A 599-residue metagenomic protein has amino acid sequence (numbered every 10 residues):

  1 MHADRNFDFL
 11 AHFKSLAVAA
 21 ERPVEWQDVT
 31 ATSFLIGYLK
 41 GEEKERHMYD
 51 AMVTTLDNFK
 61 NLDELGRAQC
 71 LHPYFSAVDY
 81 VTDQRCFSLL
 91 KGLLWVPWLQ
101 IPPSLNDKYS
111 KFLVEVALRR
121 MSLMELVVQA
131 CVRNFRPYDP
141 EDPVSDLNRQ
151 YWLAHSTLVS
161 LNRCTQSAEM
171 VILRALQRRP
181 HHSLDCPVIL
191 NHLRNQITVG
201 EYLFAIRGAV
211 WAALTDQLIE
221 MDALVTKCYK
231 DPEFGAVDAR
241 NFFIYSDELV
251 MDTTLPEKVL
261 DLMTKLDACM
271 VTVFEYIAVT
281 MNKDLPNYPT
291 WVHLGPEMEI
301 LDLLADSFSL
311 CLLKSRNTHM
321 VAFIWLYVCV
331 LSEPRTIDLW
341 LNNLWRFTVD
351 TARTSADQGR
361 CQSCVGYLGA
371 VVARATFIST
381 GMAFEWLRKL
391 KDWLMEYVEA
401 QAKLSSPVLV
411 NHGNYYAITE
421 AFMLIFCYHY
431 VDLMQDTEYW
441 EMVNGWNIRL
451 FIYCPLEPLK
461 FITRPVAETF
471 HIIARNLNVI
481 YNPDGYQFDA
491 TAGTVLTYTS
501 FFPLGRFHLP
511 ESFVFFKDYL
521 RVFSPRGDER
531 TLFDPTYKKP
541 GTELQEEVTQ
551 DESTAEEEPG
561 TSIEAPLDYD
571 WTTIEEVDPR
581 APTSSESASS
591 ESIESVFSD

Functional and structural regions predicted by a protein language model:
M1-H47, D57-D63, W440-D599: Eukaryotic intrinsically disordered, low-complexity regulatory tails and linkers enriched in charged/polar residues
H2-S183, V188-Q196: Long amphipathic alpha-helical scaffold regions
A31, M48-M52, R67, R85-L90 (+18 more regions): Intrinsic disorder/low-complexity flexible regions in very large eukaryotic scaffold/regulatory proteins, enriched
G41-K44, D79-T82, D252-A356, Q362: Alpha-solenoid helical repeat scaffolds
N61-L62, V96-S104, L118-R119, P137 (+12 more regions): Short coil/turn segments at helix-helix junctions and helix-capping linkers within large alpha-helical proteins
L71-D79, L93-L94, Y109-R119, F135-R136 (+13 more regions): Hydrophobic residues within the alpha-helices of tandem HEAT/HEAT-like
C86-L93, V127-P137, I206, V210-I219 (+4 more regions): HEAT/HEAT-like alpha-solenoid repeats
S122-L310: Alpha-helical repeat/alpha-solenoid scaffolds of the HEAT/ARM/MIF4G superfamily and closely related elongated all-alpha
